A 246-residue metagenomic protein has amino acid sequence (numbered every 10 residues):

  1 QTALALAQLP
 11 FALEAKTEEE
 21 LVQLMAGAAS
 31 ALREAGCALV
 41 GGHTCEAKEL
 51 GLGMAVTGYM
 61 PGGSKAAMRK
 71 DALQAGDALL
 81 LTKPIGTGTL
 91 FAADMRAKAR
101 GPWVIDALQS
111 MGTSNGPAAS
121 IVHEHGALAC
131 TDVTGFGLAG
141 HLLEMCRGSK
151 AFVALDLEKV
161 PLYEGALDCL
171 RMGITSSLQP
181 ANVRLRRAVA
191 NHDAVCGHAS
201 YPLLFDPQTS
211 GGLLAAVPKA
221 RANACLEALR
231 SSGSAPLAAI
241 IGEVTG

Functional and structural regions predicted by a protein language model:
T2-R100, G242-E243: Glycine-rich anion-binding loops of enzyme active sites
A3-A5, A129, V153: Hydrophobic faces of well-ordered beta-strands that scaffold small-molecule active sites in alpha/beta enzyme cores
K16-A38, C45-L52, E124, T131-G246: Glycine-/charge-enriched secondary-structure boundary and capping motifs
E46, G86, D106-S114, C130-T134 (+1 more regions): Short, contiguous, pocket-lining structural segments that sit at or immediately flank catalytic/ligand-binding sites
A55-A67, P102-V122: Active-site glycine-rich loop that binds ribose-phosphate moieties when present
Q74, S114-A127, H198-A199: Short, hydrophobic/aliphatic alpha-helical segments
F91-A107, S232-A235: Short, compositionally biased
P102-S110, L128-A129, S200-F205: Short pre-catalytic strand/loop immediately N-terminal to key active-site residues, enriched for Gly-Thr
